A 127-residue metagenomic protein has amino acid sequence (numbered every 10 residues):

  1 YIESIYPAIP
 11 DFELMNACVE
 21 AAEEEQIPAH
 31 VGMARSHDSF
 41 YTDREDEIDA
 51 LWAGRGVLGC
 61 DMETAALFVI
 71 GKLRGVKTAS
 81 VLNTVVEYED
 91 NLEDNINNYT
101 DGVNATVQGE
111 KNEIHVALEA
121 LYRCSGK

Functional and structural regions predicted by a protein language model:
Y1-K127: Glycine-rich phosphate- or other oxyanion-binding loops that anchor nucleotides, phosphorylated ligands
